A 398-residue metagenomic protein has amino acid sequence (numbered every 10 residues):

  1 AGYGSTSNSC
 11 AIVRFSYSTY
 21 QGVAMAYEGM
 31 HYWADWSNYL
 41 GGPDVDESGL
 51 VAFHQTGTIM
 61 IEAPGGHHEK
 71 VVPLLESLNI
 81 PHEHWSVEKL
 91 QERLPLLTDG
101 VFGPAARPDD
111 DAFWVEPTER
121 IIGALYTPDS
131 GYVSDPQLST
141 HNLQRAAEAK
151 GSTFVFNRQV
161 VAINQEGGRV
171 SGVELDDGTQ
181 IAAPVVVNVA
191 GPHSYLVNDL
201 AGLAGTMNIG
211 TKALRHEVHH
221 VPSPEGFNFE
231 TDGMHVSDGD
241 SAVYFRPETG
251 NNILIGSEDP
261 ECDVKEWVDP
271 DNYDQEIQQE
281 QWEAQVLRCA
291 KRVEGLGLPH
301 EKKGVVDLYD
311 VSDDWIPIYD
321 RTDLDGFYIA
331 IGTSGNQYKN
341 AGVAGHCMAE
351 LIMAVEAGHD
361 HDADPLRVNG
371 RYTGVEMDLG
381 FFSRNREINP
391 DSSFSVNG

Functional and structural regions predicted by a protein language model:
A1, A11, D35, G41-G57 (+4 more regions): Active-site substrate-recognition segment that forms the wall of the catalytic cavity or substrate channel
C10-D110, A242-Y244: Dinucleotide-binding Rossmann-like beta1-alpha1 core, especially the glycine-rich loop that anchors the ADP
D35-Y39, A146-K150, L196, L200 (+2 more regions): Active-site catalytic microenvironments for nucleophilic, acid-base chemistry
A63-K150, V155-F156, A162-R169: Flavin (FAD/FMN) cofactor-binding and adjacent substrate-gating region of FAD-dependent oxidoreductase domains
H84, D323-G398: C-terminal lid/capping helical subdomain adjacent to the catalytic/cofactor pocket in oxidative enzymes
L96-D99, A105-P117, L298-V343: FAD-binding beta-loop-beta segment adjacent to the flavin cofactor pocket
L125-R145, G191-H193, D240, I277-R288 (+3 more regions): Mid-domain beta-loop-alpha active-site segment that forms a flexible, acidic cofactor/metal-binding surface
